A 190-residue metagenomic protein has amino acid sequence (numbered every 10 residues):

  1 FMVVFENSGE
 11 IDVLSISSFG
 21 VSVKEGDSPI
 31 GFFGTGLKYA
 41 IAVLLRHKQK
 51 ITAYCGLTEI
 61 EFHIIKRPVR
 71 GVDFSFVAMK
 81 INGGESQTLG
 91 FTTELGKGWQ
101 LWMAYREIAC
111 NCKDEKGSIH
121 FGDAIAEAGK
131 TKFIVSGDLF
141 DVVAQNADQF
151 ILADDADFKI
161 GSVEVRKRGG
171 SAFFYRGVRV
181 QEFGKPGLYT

Functional and structural regions predicted by a protein language model:
F1-Q145: GHKL (Bergerat-fold) ATPase N-terminal catalytic module, capturing the glycine-rich phosphate-binding loop and acidic
D73, K113-S118, G122, G129-K130 (+1 more regions): GHKL/Histidine-kinase-like ATPase module
